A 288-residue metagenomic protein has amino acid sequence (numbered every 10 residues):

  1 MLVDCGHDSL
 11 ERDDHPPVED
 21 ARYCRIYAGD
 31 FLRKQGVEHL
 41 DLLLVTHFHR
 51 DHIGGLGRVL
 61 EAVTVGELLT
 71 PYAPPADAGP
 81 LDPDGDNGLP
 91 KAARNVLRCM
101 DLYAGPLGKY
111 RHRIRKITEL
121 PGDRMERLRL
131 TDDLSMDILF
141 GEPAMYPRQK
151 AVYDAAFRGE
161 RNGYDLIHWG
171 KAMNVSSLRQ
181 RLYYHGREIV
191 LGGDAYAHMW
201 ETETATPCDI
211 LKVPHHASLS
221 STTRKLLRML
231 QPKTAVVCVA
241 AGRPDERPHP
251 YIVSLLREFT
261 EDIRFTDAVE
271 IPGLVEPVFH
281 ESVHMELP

Functional and structural regions predicted by a protein language model:
M1-Q35, L44-E61, M145-P248: Active-site-proximal loop/helix segments of hydrolase catalytic cores
V18-D30, L89-L107, H249-V253: Well-ordered, non-membrane alpha-helical segments in soluble/globular domains
E38-L42, T64-Y72, R115, D209-L211 (+2 more regions): Hydrophobic beta-strand segments of well-ordered beta-sheets in folded domains
D51, A78-N95, Y110, W200 (+2 more regions): Internal alpha/beta domain cores that form substrate/cofactor-binding pockets in large enzymes and binding proteins
I53-G54, V59-I189, E261-P288: Flexible, acidic/histidine-containing loops and adjacent segments that form or flank the divalent-metal
